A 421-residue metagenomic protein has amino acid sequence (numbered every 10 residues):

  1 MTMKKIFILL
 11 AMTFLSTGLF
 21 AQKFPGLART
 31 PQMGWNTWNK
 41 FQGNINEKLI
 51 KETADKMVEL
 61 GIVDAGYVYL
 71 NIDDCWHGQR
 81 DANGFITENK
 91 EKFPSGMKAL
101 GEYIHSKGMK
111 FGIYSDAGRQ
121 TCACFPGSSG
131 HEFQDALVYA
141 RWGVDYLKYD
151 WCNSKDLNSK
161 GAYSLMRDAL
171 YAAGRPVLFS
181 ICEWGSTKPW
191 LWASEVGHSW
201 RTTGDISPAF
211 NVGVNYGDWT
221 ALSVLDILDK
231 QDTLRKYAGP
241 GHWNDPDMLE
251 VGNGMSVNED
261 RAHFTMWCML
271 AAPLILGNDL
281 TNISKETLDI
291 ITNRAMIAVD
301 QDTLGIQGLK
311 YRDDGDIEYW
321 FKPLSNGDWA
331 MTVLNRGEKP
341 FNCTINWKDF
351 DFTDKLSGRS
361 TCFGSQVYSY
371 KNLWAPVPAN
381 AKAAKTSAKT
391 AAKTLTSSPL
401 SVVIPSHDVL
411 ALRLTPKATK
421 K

Functional and structural regions predicted by a protein language model:
M1-Q22: Bacterial Sec-dependent N-terminal signal peptides
Q22-K51, K56: N-terminal module-boundary/linker segments of secreted carbohydrate-active enzymes
L27, P31-T37, G66-I72, K110-S115 (+8 more regions): Structural recognition of the beta-strand scaffold that forms the well-ordered cores of secreted hydrolase catalytic
T53, M57-D156: Aromatic-lined carbohydrate-binding/catalytic grooves of carbohydrate-active enzymes
H131, L178-D279: Glycan-recognition surfaces
R261-Y311: Catalytic cores of secreted or luminal carbohydrate-active enzymes
W267-L270, I275-G277, D313-D354, H407: Carbohydrate-binding surface patches
K389-K421: C-terminal beta-strand-rich structural cap/linker in extracellular carbohydrate-active enzymes
